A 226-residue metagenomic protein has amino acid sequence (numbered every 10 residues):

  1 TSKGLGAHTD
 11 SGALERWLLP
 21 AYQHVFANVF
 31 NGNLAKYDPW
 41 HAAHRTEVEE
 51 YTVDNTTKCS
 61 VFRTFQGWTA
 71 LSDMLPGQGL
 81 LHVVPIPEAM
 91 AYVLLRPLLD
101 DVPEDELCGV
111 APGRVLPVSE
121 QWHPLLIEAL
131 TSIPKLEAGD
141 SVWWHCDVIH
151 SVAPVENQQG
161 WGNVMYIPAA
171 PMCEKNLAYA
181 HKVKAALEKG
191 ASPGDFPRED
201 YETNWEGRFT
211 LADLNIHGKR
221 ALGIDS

Functional and structural regions predicted by a protein language model:
T1-Q121, I127-P134, A138, A153-Q158 (+2 more regions): Non-heme Fe(II) oxygenase catalytic core, chiefly the N-lobe of the double-stranded beta-helix
P97-I149, A153-S226: Conserved double-stranded beta-helix
